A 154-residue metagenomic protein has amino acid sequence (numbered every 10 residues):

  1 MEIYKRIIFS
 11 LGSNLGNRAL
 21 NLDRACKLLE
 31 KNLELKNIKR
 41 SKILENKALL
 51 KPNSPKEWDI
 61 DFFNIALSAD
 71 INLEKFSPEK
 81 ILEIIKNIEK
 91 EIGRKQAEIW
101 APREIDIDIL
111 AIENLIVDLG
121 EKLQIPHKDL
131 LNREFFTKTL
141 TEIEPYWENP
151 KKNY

Functional and structural regions predicted by a protein language model:
E2, L35, I105: Structured loop/turn residues at beta-strand edges in well-structured enzyme cores
I3-I8: Extreme N-terminal starter segment of soluble prokaryotic enzymes
S10, S68-D70, L110-I112: Short hydrophobic/aromatic beta-strand micro-patches that form the beta-sheet surface supporting nucleotide- or nucleic
N17, L49-F63, F76-Y154: Flexible, gly/pro- and Lys/Arg-enriched active-site loops
R24-K75: Short, surface-exposed acidic-centric catalytic microdomains
